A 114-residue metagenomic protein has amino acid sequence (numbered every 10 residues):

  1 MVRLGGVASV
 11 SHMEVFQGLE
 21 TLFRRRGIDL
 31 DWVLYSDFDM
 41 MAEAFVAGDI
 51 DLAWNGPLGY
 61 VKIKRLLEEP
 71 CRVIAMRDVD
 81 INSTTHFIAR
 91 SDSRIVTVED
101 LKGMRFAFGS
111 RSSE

Functional and structural regions predicted by a protein language model:
V2-R26, Y35, S83-E114: Bilobed "Venus flytrap"/periplasmic-binding protein-like clamshell domains and structurally analogous long
D29-D31, R72: Conserved beta-strand segments of alpha/beta enzyme cores
D31-E43, V96: Short helix-initiation/N-cap motifs at beta->coil->alpha
M40, G59-Y60: Alpha-helix capping/helix-boundary segments
E43-A44, K62, D100: Well-formed, non-transmembrane alpha-helical positions, independent of function
V46-N55, E69, M104-A107: Alpha-to-beta junction loops
I63-A75: Ligand-binding "clamshell"
I74-T84: Short Pro/Gly-enriched coil loops immediately N-terminal to beta-strands
